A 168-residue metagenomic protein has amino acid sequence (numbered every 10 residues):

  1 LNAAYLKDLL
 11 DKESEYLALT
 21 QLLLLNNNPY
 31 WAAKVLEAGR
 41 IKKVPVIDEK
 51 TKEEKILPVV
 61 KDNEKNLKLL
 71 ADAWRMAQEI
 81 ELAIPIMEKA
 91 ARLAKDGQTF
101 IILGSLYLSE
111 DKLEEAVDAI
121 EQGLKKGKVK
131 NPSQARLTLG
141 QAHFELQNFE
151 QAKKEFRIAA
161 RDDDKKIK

Functional and structural regions predicted by a protein language model:
L1-K168: Alpha-solenoid helical repeat scaffolds
